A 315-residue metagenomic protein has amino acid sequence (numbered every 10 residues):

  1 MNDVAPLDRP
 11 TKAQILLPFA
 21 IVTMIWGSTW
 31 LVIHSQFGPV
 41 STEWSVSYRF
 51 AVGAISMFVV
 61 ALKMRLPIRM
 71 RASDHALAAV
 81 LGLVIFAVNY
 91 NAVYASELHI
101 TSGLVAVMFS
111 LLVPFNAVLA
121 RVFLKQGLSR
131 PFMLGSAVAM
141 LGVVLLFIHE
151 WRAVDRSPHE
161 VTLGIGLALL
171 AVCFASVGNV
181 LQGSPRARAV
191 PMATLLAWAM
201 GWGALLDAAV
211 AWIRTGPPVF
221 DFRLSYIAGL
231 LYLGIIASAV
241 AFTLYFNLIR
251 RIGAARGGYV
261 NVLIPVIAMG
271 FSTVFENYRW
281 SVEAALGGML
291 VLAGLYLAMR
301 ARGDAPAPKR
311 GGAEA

Functional and structural regions predicted by a protein language model:
M1-A20, P67-I68, L111-C173, R214 (+2 more regions): Juxtamembrane helix-loop boundary signature in multi-pass membrane transporters
Q14-I15, P39-V88, F115-N116, V172-L181 (+3 more regions): Transmembrane alpha-helices of multi-pass small-molecule transport proteins
I25, T29-W30, F58-F109, A117 (+2 more regions): Specific transmembrane alpha-helical segments of multi-pass solute transporters/efflux pumps, especially DMT/EamA
S28, V32-S35, P39, G53-M70 (+6 more regions): Membrane-interface helix-cap regions at the ends of transmembrane helices in multi-pass membrane proteins
Q36, S45, R49, S96 (+7 more regions): Hydrophobic/aromatic residues within transmembrane alpha-helices of multi-pass small-molecule transporters
W44-I55, I85-F86, Y90-S136, A171 (+1 more regions): Specific alpha-helical transmembrane segments that line the substrate/conduction pathway and gating interfaces
V46-Y48, L104-L111, L181-A204, G234-V274: Helix-helix packing/entry segments at the starts of transmembrane helices
S73-V80, L128-M140, A189-W198: Cytoplasmic-side transmembrane-helix entry/capping segments in multi-pass membrane proteins
